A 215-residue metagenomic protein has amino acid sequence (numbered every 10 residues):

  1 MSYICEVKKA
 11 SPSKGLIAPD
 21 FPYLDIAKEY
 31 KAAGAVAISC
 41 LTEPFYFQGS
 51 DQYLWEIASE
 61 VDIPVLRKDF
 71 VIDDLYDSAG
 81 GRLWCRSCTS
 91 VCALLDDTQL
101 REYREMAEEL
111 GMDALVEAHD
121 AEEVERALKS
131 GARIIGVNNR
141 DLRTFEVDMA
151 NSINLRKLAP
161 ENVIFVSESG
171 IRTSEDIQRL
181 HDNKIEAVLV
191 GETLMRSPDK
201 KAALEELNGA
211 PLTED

Functional and structural regions predicted by a protein language model:
S2, K14-L115, E123-R126, S152-L155: N-terminal active-site wall of soluble small-molecule enzyme domains
K8-A10, E43, F70, A93 (+4 more regions): Active-site beta-loop-alpha junctions enriched in small/polar residues
L24-V36, K129-D141, K184-I185: Structural recognition of alpha->loop->beta junctions
I72-W84, A121-S130, S167, I171-V190: Catalytic cores of alpha/beta
A79, L83-Q99, G136-F145, I185-A203: Glycine-rich phosphate-binding active-site loops on the catalytic face of alpha/beta enzymes
I134-V190: Catalytic-face loop-and-helix region of soluble metabolic enzyme cores
N154-L158, R196-D215: C-terminal helical cap(s) of enzyme catalytic domains, especially alpha/beta-barrels
